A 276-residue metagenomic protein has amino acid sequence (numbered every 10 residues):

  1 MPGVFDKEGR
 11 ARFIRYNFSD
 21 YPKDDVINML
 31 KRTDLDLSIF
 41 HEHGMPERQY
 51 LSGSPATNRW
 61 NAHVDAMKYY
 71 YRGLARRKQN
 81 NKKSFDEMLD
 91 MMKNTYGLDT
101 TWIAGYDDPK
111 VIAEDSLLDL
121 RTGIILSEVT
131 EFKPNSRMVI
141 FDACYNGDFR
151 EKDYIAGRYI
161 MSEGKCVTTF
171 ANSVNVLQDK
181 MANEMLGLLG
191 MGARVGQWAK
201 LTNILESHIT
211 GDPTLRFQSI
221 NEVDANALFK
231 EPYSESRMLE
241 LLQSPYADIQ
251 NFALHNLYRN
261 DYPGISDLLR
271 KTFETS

Functional and structural regions predicted by a protein language model:
M1-S276: Cysteine-dependent hydrolase recognition
